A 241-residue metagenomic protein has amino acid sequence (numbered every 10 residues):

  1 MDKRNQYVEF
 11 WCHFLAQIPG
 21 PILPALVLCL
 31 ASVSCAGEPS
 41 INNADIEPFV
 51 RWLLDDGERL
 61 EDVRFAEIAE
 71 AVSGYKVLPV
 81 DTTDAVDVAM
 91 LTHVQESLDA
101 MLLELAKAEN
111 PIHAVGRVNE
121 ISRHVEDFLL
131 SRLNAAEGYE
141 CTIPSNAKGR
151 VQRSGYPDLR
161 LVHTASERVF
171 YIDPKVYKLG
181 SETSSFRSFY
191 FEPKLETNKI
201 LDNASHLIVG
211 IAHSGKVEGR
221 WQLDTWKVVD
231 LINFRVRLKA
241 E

Functional and structural regions predicted by a protein language model:
P21-A31: Bacterial N-terminal signal peptides
L30-E38: Bacterial Sec-dependent signal peptides at the C-terminal "C-region" and cleavage site
G37-F128: Interdomain/boundary linker segments immediately adjacent to catalytic/signaling cores
L130-V162, S166: A short acidic/basic microdomain associated with nuclease active sites
L159-L161, F170-K178: Conserved catalytic cores of phosphodiester-cleaving nucleases, focusing on short active-site segments
P174-G219: Catalytic cores of nucleic-acid endonucleases
N233-E241: Non-catalytic C-terminal interaction segments of nucleic acid-processing enzymes
